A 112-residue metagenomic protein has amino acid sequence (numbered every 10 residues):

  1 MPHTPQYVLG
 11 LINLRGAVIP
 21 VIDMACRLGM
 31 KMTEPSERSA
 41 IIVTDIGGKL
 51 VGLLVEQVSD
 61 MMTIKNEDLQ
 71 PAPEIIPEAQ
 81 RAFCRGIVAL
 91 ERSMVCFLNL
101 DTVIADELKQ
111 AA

Functional and structural regions predicted by a protein language model:
M1-A112: An acidic, low-aromatic, low-complexity terminal/linker signal
